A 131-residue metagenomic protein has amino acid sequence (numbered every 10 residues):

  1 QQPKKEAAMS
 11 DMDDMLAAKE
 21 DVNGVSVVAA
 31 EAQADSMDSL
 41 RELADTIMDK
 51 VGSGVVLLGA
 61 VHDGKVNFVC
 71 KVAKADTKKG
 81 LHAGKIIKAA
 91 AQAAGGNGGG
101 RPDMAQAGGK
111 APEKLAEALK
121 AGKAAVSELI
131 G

Functional and structural regions predicted by a protein language model:
Q1-V25, D49: Hard-cation-handling environments
D21, V25-G131: Glycine-rich, acidic loop segments that terminate in or are immediately followed by a histidine
